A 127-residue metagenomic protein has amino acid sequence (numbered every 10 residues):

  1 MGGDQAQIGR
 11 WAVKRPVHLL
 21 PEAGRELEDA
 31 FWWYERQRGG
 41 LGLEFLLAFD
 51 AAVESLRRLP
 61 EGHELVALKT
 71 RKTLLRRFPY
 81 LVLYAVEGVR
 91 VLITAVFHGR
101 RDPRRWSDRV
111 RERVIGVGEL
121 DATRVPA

Functional and structural regions predicted by a protein language model:
G2-A12, L43, L81, A85-A127: Enriched for short, Lys/Arg-rich terminal
D4, A51, R58-L92, V96: Basic/aromatic recognition patch in beta-strand/loop cores that engages polyanionic ligands
Q7-G9, E26, A30, A48 (+3 more regions): Short amphipathic alpha-helical "recognition" segments used for binding
P16-L19: Short amphipathic
E22-V66: Charged, well-structured alpha/beta interaction segments
G24-L27, R38, G42, R71-T73 (+3 more regions): Short linear sequence motifs
